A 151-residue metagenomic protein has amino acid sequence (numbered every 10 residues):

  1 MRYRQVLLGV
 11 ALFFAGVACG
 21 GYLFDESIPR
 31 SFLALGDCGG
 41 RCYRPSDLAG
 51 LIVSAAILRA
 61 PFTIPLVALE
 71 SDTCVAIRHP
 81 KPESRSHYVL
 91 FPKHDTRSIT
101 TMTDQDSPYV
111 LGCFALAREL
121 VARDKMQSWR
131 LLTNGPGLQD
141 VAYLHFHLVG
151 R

Functional and structural regions predicted by a protein language model:
R2-R151: HIT superfamily nucleotide-processing domains
